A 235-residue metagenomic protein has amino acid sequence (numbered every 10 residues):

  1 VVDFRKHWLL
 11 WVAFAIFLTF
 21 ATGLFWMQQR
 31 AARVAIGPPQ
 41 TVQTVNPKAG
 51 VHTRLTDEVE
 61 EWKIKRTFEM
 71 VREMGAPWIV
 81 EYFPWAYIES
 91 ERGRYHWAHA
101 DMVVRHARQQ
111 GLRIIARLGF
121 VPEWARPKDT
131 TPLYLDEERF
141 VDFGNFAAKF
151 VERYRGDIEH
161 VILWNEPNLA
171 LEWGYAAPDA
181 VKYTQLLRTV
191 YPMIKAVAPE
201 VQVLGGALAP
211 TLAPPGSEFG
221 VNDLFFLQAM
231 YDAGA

Functional and structural regions predicted by a protein language model:
V1-F17: N-terminal Sec-pathway targeting helices
G23-W78, Y82: Boundary/entry segment of secreted carbohydrate-active catalytic domains
N46, F140, G144, P178-A235: Noncatalytic carbohydrate-binding groove/subsite architecture in carbohydrate-active enzymes
P47-T53, I79-E81, I114-L118, E159-L163 (+1 more regions): Hydrophobic faces of well-ordered beta-strands that scaffold small-molecule active sites in alpha/beta enzyme cores
E58-E73, F140-R153, G220-G234: Short, acidic/polar
W62-A86, M102, H106, Q110-G119: Catalytic domains of carbohydrate-active enzymes, especially glycoside hydrolases
P84-H99, V121-N145, P167-D179: Surface-exposed, active-site-proximal loop segments in enzymatic domains
V121, F146-A180, V201-L212: Active-site groove signature of glycoside hydrolases
